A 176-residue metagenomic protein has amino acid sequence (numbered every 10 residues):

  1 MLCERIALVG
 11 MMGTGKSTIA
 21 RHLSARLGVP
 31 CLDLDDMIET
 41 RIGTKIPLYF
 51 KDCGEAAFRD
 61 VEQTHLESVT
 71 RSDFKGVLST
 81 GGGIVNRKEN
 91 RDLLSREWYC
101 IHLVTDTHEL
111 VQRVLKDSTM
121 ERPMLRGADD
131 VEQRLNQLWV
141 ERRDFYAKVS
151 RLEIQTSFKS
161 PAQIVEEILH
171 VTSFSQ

Functional and structural regions predicted by a protein language model:
M1, R26, Q112, V140-Q176: NTP-dependent small-molecule kinase module
L8: Hydrophobic anchor at the beta1->P-loop junction of P-loop NTPases
M11: P-loop (Walker A) phosphate-binding loop of NTP-binding proteins
T14: ATP-binding Walker
S17: Walker A/P-loop
D33-S95, K116, M120-P123, N136: ATP-dependent small-molecule kinase phosphotransfer cores that center on conserved nucleotide phosphate-binding segments
R96-E141: A glycine- and Lys/Arg-enriched "phosphate-lid" helix/loop adjacent to the NTP-binding pocket of small-molecule kinases
